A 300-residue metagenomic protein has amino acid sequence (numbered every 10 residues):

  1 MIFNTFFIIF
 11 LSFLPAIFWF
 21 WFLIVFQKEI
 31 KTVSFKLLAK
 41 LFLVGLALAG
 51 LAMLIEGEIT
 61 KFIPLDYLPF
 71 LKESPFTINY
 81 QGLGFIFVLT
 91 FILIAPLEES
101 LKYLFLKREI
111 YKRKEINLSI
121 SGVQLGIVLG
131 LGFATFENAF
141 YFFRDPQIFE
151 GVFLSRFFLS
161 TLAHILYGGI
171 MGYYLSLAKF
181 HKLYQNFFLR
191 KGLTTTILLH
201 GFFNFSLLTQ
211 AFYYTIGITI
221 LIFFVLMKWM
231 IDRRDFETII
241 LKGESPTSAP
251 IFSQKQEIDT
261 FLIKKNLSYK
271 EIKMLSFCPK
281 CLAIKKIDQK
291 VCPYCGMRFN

Functional and structural regions predicted by a protein language model:
M1-N300: Hydrophobic alpha-helical segments at protein termini of multi-pass membrane proteins
